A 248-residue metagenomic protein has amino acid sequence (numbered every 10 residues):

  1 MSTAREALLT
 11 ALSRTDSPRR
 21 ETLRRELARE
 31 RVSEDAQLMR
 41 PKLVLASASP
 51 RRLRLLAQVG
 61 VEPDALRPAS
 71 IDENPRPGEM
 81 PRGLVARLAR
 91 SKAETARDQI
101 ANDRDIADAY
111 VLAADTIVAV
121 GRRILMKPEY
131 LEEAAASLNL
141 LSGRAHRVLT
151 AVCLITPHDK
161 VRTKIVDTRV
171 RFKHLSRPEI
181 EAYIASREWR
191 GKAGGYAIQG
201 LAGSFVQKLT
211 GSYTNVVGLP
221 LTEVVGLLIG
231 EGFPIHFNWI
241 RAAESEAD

Functional and structural regions predicted by a protein language model:
S2-S13: Extreme N-terminal basic, low-complexity initiation segments that serve as generic localization/processing leaders
T10, E21-R31: Intrinsic disorder/low-complexity segments
D16-R20: Charged, low-complexity interaction regions
R24, E34-D35, M39-V44, M80-D248: Anionic-ligand binding patches
L38-V61: N-terminal beta1-alpha1 ligand-phosphate binding loop
A48, A69, P157: Cofactor-binding loop segments of dinucleotide-utilizing enzymes, especially the Rossmann-like FAD- and NAD(P)+-binding
P63-E79, V161-D167: Short glycine-rich, Thr/Ser-proximal phosphate-binding strand/loop in the N-terminal lobe of ATP-dependent enzymes
